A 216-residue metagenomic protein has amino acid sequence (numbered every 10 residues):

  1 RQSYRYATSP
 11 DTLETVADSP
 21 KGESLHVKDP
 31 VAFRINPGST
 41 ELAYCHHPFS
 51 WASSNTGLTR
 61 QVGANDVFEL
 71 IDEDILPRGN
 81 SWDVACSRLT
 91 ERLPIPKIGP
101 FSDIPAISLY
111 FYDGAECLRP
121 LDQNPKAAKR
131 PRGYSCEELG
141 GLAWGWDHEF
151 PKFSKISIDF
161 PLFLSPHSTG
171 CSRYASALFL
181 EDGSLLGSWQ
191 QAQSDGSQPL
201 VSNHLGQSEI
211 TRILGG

Functional and structural regions predicted by a protein language model:
R1-L89, L93-S168, L180-G216: Beta-rich carbohydrate-recognition and catalytic domains
G170-A175: A conserved acidic, glycine/proline-rich C-terminal tail/linker
